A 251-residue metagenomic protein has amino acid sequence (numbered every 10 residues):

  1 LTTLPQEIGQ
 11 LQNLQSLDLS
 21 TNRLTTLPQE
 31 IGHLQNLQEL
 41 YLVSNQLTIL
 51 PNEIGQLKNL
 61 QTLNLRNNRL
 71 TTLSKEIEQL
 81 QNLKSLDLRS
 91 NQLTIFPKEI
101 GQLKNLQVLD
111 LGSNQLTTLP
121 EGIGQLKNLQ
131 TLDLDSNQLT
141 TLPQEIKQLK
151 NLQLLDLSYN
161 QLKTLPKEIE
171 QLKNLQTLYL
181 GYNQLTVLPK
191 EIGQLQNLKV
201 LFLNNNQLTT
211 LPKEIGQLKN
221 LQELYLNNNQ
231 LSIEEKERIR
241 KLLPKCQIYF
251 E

Functional and structural regions predicted by a protein language model:
L1-Q15, T21: Low-complexity/repetitive intrinsically disordered segments
T2-T3, T21, T25-T26, T48 (+10 more regions): Ala/Thr-enriched low-complexity intrinsically disordered regions
L4-Q6, L27-E30, L50-N52, L73-E76 (+7 more regions): The feature encodes a structural signal of leucine-rich repeats
Q10-N13, H33-L37, Q56-L60, E78-L83 (+7 more regions): Leucine-rich repeat
Q15-L19, Q38-L42, L60-L65, L83-L88 (+7 more regions): Conserved hydrophobic beta-strand positions in leucine-rich repeat
N22, L65-N68, L88, I146 (+1 more regions): Short, intrinsically disordered low-complexity segments
P212-E251: Leucine-rich solenoid repeat scaffolds
